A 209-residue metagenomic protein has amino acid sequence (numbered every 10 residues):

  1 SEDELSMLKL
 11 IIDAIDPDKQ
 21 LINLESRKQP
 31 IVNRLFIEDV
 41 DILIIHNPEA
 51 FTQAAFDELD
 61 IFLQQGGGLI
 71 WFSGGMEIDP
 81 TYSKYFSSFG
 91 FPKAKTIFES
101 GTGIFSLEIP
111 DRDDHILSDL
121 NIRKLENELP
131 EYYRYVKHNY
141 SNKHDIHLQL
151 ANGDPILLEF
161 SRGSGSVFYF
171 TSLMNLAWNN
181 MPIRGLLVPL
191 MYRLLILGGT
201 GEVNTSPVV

Functional and structural regions predicted by a protein language model:
S1-V209: A conserved amphipathic helix/loop scaffold that creates a polar/acidic microenvironment used either to coordinate
